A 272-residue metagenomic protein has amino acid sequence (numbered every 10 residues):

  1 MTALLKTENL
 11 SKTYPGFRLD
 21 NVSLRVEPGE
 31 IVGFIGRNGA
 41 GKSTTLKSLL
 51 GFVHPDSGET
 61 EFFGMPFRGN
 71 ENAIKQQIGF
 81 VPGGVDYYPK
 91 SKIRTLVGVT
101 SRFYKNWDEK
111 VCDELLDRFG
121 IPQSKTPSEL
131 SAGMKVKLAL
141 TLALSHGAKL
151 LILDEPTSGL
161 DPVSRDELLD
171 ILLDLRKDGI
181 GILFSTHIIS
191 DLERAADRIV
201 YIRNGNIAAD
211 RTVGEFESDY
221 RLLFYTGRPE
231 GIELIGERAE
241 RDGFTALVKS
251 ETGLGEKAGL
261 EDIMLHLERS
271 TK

Functional and structural regions predicted by a protein language model:
T7-L10, F17-E27, G58: Conserved beta-strand
R37-G41: Walker A (P-loop) phosphate-binding loop of ABC-type ATPase nucleotide-binding domains
L50: Helix-to-loop junction immediately C-terminal to a conserved catalytic motif
G58-P66, A73-I74: Conserved ABC transporter NBD signature motif
Q76, P82-L138: ABC-family P-loop ATPase nucleotide-binding domains
L151-E155, L160: Catalytic Walker B motif of ABC-type/P-loop ATPase nucleotide-binding domains
E167-L247: ABC transporter nucleotide-binding domain
I235-K272: C-terminal coupling/interaction segments
